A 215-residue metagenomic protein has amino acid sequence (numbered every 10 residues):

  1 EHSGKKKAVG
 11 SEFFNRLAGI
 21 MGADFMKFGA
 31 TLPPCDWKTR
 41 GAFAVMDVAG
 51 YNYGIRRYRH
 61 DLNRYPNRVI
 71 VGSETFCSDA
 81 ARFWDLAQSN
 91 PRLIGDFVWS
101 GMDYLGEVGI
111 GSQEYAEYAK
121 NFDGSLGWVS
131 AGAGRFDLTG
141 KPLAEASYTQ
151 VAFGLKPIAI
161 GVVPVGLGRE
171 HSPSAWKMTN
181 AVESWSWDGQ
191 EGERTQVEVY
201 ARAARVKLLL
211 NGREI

Functional and structural regions predicted by a protein language model:
H2-I215: Substrate-binding clefts and catalytic carboxylate motifs of secreted carbohydrate-active enzymes
